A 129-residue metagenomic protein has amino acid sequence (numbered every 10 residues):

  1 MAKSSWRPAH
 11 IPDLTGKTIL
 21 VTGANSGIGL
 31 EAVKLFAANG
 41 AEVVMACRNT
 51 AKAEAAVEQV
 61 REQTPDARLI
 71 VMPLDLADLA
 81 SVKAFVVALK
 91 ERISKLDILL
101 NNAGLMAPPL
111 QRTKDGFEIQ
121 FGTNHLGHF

Functional and structural regions predicted by a protein language model:
A2-F129: Rossmann-fold NAD(P)H-dependent dehydrogenase/reductase core
